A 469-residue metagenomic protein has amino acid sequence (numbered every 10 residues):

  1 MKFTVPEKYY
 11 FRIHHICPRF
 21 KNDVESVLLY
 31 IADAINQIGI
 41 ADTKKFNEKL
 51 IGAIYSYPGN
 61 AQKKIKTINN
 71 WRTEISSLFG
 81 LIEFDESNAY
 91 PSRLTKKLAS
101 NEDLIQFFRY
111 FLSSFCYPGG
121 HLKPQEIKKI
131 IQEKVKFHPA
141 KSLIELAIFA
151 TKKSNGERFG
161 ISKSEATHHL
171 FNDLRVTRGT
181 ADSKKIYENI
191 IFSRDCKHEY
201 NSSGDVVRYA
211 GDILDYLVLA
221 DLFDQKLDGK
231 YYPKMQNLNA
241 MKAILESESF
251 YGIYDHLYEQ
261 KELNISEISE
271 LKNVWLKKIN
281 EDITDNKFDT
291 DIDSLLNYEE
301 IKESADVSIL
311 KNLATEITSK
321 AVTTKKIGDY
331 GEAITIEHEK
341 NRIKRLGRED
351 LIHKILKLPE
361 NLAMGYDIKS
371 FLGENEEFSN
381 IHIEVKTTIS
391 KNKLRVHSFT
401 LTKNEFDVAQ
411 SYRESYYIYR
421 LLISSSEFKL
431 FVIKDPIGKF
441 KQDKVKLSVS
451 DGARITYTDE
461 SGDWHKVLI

Functional and structural regions predicted by a protein language model:
M1-I301: Donor-sugar nucleotide-binding helix/loop cap in glycosyltransferases
G52-I54, N189-K197, V307-T324: A short, surface-exposed helix-loop junction/capping segment
I54, N341-L372: A short acidic/basic microdomain associated with nuclease active sites
T318-H353: Acidic-basic catalytic patches of nuclease active cores, encompassing PD-(D/E)XK and other metal-cofactor nuclease
T335, E339, I368-S370, S379-I389: Conserved catalytic cores of phosphodiester-cleaving nucleases, focusing on short active-site segments
R345-E349, G373-S379, N392-K393, S426-F428: Short, solvent-exposed loop/turn segments that connect beta-strands within catalytic domains and beta-strand-rich
V385-L430: Catalytic cores of nucleic-acid endonucleases
E414-I469: Domain-level recognition of nuclease-like catalytic cores that cleave nucleotide substrates
